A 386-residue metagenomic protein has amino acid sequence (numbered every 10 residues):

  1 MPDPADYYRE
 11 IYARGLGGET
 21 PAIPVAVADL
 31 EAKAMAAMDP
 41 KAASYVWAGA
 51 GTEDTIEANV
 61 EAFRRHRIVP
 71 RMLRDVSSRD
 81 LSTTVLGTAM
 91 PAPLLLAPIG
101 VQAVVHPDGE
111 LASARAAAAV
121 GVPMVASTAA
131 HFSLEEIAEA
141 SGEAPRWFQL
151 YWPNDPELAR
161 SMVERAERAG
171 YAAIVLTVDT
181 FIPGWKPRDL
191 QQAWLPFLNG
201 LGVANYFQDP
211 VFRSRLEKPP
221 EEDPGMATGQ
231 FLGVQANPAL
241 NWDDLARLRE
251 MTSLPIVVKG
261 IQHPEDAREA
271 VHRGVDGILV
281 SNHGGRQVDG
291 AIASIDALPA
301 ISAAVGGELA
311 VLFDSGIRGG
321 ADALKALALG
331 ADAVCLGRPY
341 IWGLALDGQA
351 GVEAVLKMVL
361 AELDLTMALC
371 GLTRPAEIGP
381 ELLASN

Functional and structural regions predicted by a protein language model:
M1-G87, A193-L240, A376-I378, A384: An N-cap/entry alpha-helix motif that binds or orients negatively charged groups
D39, G306, D347-G348: Glycine-centered helix-coil hinge/cap
N59, G290, S294-I301, L344-D364: C-terminal helical cap(s) of enzyme catalytic domains, especially alpha/beta-barrels
R67, S82-T84, P93-A97, P123-V125 (+2 more regions): Short, conserved beta-strand segments within well-ordered enzyme catalytic domains that often line or immediately flank
M90-F132: Glycine-rich active-site/cofactor-binding loop and its immediate structural neighborhood
V101, R115, A140, N154-F313 (+1 more regions): Alpha/beta enzyme core
A119-A140, A144-A159: A gly/proline- and charged-residue-enriched helix-loop-helix capping module
E362-N386: Charged C-terminal helix
